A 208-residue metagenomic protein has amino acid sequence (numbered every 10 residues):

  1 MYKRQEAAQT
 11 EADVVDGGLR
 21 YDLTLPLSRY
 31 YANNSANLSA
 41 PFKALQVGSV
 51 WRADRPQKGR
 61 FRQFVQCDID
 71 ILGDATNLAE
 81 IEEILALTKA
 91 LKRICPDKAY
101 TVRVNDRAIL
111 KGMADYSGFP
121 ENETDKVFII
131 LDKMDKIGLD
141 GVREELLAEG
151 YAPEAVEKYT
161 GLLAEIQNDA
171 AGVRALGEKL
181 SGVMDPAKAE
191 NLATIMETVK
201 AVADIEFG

Functional and structural regions predicted by a protein language model:
M1-Q5: Conserved small/polar residues in nucleotide/adenosyl-binding loops
A7-V14, D22-D97, R143-G208: Positively charged, Gly/Ser-enriched RNA/tRNA-binding surfaces
P26, A86, I109-M113, K126 (+1 more regions): A general alpha-helix detector
K98-A108, V127, E206-G208: Short, surface-exposed recognition loops or helix-turn segments adjacent to catalytic cores
R103-S117, D132-G138: Short, conserved secondary-structure transition motifs
E121-L131, V142-E145: A charged helix-plus-loop insertion that forms the helical arch/lid used to bind and gate nucleic-acid substrates
